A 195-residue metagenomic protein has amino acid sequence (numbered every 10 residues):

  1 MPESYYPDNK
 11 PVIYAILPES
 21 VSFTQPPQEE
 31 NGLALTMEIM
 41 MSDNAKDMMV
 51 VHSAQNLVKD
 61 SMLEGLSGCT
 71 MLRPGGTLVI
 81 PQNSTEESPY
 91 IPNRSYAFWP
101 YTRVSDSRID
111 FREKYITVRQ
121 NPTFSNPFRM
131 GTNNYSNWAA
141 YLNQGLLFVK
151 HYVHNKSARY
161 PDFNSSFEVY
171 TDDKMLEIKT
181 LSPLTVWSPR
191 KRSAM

Functional and structural regions predicted by a protein language model:
P2-A45, G75-T77, D172-L176: Extended, loop-rich substrate-binding clefts of extracytoplasmic carbohydrate-active enzymes
L17-P18, M48, Y135, P189: Short, well-ordered loop/turn elements at secondary-structure boundaries
S22-Q25, V50, K150, I178: Short hydrophobic/aromatic-rich beta-strand segments that constitute the beta-sheet cores of beta-sandwich/beta-barrel
Q25, R190-M195: Short, hydrophobic/aromatic-enriched beta-strand segments in well-ordered soluble domains
P27, M41-D43, A54-V58, S182-L184: Beta-strand elements of well-folded, non-transmembrane domains
L35, M48-V50, S193: Hydrophobic core residues within well-ordered beta-strands of beta-rich domains
V50-V51, L63: A structural signal for short, well-ordered beta-strand segments and their strand-loop junctions that often border
L57-G65, C69-R192: A contiguous, surface-exposed recognition patch within enzymatic or periplasmic domains that forms
